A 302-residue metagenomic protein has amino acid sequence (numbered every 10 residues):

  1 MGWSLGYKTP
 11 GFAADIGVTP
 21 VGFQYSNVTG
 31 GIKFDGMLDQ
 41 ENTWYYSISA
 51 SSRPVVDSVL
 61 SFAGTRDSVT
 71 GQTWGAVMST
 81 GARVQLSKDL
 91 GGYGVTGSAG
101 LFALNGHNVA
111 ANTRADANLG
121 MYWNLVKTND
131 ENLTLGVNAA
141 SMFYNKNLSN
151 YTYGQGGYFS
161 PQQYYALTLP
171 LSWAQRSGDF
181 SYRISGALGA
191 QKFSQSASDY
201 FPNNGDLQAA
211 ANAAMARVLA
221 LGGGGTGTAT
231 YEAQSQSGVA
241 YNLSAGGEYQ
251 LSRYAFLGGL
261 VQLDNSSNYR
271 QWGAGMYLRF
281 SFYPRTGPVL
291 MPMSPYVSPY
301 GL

Functional and structural regions predicted by a protein language model:
M1-L302: Gram-negative and organellar
